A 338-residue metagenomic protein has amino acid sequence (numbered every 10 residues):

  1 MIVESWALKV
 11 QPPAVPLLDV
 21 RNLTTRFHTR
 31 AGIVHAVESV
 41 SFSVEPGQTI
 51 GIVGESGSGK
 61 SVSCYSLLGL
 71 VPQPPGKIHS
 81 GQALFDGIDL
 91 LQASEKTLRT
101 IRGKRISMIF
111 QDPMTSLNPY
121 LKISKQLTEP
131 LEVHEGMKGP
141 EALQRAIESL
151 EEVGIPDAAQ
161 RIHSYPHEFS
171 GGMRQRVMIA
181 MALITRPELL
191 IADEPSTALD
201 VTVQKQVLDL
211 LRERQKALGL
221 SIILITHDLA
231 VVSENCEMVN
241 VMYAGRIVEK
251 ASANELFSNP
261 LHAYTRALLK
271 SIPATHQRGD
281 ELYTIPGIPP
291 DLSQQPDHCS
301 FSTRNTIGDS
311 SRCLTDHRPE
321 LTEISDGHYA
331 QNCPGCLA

Functional and structural regions predicted by a protein language model:
A14-P16, I33, P156-Q160, K250-A338: Short catalytic/signature loops enriched in Gly
E55, I191, P195, L199-D280: P-loop NTP-binding/switch modules centered on Walker-like glycine-rich loops
I78-D89: Conserved ABC transporter NBD signature motif
I88-D89, E141-Q160, L269-K270: Conserved ABC ATPase "signature" region
S164-F169, M173: Conserved ABC ATPase signature
I184-E188: A short, proline-enriched helix->beta-strand linker immediately N-terminal to the Walker B motif in ABC-type P-loop
